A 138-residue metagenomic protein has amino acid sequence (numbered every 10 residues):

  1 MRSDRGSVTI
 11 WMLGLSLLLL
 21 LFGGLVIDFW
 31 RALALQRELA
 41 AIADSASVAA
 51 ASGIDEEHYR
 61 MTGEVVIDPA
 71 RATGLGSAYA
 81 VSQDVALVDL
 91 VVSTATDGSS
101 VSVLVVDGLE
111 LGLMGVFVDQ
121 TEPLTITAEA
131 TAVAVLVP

Functional and structural regions predicted by a protein language model:
M1-A72: Alpha-helical assembly-interface signal, strongest on the long, hydrophobic N-terminal helix that forms
R2-G6, A95-V101, V133-P138: Short secondary-structure transition/capping segments
F22, S45, S100-V101, P123: Alpha-helix boundary/interfacial micro-motifs
G24-V26, Y79-V81, D119-Q120: Intrinsically disordered, low-complexity segments enriched in polar/charged residues with Gly/Pro, especially when
S47-V105: Short amphipathic secondary-structure patches
V106-L111: Generic short beta-strand segments
G112-P138: Low-complexity, S/T/G/P-rich flexible repeat/linker segments used as non-globular hinges and stalks within
